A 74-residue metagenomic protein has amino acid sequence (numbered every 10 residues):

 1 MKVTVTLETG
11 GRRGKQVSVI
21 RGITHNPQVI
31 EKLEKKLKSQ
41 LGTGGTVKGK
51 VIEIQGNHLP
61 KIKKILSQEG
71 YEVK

Functional and structural regions predicted by a protein language model:
M1-Q40, T46-K48, P60-K74: Long, charged, low-complexity intrinsically disordered regions
V51-G56: A generic structural motif
